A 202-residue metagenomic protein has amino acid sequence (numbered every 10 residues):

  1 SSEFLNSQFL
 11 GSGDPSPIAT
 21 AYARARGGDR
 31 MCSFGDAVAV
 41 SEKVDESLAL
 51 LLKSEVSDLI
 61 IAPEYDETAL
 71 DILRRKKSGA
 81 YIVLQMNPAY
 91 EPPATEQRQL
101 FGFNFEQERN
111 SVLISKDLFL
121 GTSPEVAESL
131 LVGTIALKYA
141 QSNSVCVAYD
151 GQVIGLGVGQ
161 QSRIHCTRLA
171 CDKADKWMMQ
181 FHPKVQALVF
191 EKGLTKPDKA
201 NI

Functional and structural regions predicted by a protein language model:
S1-I202: ATP-dependent carboxylate/acyl-activation modules
